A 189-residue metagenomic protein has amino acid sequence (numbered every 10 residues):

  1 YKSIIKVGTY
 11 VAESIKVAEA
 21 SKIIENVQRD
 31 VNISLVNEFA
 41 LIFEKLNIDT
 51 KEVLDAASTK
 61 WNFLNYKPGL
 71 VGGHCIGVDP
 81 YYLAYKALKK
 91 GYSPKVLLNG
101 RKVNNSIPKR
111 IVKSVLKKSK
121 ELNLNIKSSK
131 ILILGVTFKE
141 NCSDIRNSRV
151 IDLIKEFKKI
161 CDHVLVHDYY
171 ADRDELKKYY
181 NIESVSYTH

Functional and structural regions predicted by a protein language model:
Y1-Y187: Structural/interface elements that position substrates and couple domains in central-metabolism enzymes
